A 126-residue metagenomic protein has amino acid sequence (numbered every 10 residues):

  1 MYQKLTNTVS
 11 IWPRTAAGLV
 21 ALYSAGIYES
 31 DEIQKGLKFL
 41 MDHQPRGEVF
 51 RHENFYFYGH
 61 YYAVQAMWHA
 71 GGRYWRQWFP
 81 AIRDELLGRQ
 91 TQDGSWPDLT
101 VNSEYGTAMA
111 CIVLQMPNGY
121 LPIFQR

Functional and structural regions predicted by a protein language model:
M1-A81, P97-Q125: An alpha-helical repeat/solenoid feature that recognizes helix-turn-helix modules
R76-Q92: Short glycine/proline-rich, acidic loop/turn segments that cap or connect secondary-structure elements
